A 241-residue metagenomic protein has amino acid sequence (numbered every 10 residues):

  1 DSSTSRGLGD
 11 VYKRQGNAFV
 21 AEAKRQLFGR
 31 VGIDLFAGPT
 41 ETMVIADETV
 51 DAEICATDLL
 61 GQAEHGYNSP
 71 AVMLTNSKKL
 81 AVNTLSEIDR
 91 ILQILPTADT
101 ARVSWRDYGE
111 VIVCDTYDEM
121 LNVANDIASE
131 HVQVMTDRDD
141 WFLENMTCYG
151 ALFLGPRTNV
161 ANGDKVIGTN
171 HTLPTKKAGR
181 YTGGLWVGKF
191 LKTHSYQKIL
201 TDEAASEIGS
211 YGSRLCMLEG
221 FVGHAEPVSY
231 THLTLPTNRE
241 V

Functional and structural regions predicted by a protein language model:
D1-Y12, H232-V241: Single conserved hydrophobic/aromatic residue that forms the stacking wall/gate of nucleotide- or nucleobase-binding
R6, D10-P70: Conserved NAD(P)+-binding/catalytic subdomain of aldehyde/semialdehyde dehydrogenases
D10-K13, N17-F19, D34, E41-V44 (+7 more regions): Structural motif
A23-R25, E48-C55, L92, V111-T116 (+1 more regions): A general structural motif
R25-G29, D47-D51, L60-N68, K79 (+5 more regions): Generic secondary-structure signature for well-ordered alpha-helical cores
L35-A46, Q62-L85, A101-I112, S129-D137 (+1 more regions): Short loop-to-beta-strand entry elements in the cores of soluble alpha/beta enzymes
Y117, N125-L233: C-terminal core of ALDH-fold dehydrogenases
